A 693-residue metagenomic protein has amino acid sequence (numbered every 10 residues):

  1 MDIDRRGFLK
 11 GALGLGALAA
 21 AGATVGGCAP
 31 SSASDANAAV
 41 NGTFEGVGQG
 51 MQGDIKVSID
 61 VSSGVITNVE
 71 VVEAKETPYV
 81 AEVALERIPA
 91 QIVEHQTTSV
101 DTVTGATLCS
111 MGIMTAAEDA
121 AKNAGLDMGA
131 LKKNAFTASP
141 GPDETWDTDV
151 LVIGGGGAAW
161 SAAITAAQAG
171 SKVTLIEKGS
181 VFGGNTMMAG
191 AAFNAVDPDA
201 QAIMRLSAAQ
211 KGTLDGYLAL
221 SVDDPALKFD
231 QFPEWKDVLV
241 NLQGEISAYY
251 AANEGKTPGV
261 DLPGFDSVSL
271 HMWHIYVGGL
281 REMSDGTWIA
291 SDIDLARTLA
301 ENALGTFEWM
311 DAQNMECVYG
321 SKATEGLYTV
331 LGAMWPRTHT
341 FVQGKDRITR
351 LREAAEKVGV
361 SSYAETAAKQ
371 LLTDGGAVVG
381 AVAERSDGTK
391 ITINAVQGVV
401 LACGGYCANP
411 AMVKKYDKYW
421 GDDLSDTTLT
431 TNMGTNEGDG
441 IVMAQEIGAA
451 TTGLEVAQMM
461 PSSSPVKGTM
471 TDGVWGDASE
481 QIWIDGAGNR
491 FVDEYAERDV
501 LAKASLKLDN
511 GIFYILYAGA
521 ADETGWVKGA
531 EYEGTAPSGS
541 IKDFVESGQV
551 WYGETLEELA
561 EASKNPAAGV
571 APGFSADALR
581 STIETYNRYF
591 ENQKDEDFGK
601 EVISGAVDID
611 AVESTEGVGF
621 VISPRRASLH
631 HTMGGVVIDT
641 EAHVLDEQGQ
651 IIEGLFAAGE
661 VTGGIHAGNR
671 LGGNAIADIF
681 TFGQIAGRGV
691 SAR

Functional and structural regions predicted by a protein language model:
M1-G16: N-terminal secretory signal peptides and thylakoid transit peptides that target proteins across membranes
N37-K132: Active-site- and interface-proximal helix/loop "cap" or "latch" segments in soluble metabolic and energy-transducing
E70-V71, F574, A578-N669: A glycine-rich dinucleotide-binding beta-alpha-beta segment and adjacent secondary-structure elements that constitute
G141-G156: Beta1/beta-strand and adjacent pyrophosphate-binding region of the FAD-binding site in flavoprotein oxidoreductases
A169-T186: Glycine-rich FAD pyrophosphate-binding loop
L220-F229, E234-D237, N241-G244, A248 (+4 more regions): An anion/pyrophosphate-binding glycine-rich loop and adjacent beta-alpha core in soluble alpha-beta enzymes
V238-T389, P410-A411, S464, I583-E616: Conserved redox-cofactor binding core of oxidoreductases
G388-T389, N394-K467, I679-I685: Glycine-rich loop(s) and the adjacent beta-strand/alpha-helix scaffold that form part
